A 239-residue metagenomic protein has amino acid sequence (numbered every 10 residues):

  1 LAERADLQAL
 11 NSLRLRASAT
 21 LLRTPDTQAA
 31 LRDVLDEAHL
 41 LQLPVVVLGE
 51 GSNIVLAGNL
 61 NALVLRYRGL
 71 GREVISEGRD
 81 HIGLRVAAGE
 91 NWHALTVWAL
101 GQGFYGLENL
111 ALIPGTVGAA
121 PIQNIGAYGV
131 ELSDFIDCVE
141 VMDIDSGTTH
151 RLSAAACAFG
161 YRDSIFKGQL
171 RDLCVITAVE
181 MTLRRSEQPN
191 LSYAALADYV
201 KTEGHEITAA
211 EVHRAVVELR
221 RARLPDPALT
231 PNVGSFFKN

Functional and structural regions predicted by a protein language model:
L1-V139, D143-D145: Anion-binding (especially nucleotide phosphate/pyrophosphate-binding) glycine-rich loop and adjoining beta-alpha core
E3, A9-L15, I54, T149-N239: Phosphate/pyrophosphate- and phosphate-bearing ligand-binding catalytic cores of soluble enzymes
